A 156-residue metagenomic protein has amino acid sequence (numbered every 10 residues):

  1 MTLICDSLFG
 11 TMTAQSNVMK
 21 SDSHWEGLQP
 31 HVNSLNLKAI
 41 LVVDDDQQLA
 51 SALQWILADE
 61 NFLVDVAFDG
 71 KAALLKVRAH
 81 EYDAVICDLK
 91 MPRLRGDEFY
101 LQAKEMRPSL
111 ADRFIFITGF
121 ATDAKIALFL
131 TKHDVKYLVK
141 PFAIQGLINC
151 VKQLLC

Functional and structural regions predicted by a protein language model:
M1-A39, A143-C156: Non-catalytic signal-transmission and effector/linker regions of two-component phosphorelay proteins
S51-D59: Charged docking surfaces used in two-component/phosphorelay signaling
N61-F68, K76: Short hydrophobic/Thr-rich beta-strand motif most characteristic of the beta2 strand and flanking loop of CheY-like
F68-A72, R95-L101: Acidic catalytic/metal-coordinating carboxylates
D88: Active-site residues of response regulator receiver
M91: Receiver (REC) domain active-site loop signature in two-component systems and cognate sites in sensor histidine kinases
E98, A111, F120-V139, Q145 (+1 more regions): Alpha4 helix (beta4-alpha4-beta5 surface) of REC/receiver domains from two-component response regulators
